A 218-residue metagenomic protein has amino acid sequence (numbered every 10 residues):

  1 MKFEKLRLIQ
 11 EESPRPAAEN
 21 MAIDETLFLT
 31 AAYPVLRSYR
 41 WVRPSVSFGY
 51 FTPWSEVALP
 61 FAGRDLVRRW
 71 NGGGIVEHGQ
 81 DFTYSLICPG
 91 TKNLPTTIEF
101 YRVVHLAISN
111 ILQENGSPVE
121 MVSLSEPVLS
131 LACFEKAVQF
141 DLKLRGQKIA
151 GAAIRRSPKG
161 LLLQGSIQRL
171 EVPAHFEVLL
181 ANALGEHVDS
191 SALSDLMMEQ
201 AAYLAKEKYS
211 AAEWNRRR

Functional and structural regions predicted by a protein language model:
M1-F61, D65-R69, G185-R218: Active-site loop/lid in soluble adenylation, ligation, and acyl-transfer enzymes
E12-S13, L131-Q164: Short terminal or interdomain "cap/linker" segment that borders an active site or interface and mediates
W41-A58, E114-A132: A short, flexible low-complexity segment enriched in Lys/Arg and Gly/Pro that occurs in N-terminal basic tails
R43, F61, G79-D81, A137 (+1 more regions): Short connector loops at helix/strand junctions that flank enzyme active sites, especially segments positioning acidic
E56-A58, N93-T97, V172-V178: Short, conserved charged micro-motifs
W70-T91: Residues forming anionic-ligand binding surfaces in small-molecule and nucleic-acid pockets of primarily soluble enzymes
Y84-Y101, G165-E171: Short histidine-centered catalytic/ligand-binding loop motif
H105-E126, A132, I154-R218: Long, positively charged amphipathic alpha-helical accessory segments at protein N-termini or as interdomain linkers
